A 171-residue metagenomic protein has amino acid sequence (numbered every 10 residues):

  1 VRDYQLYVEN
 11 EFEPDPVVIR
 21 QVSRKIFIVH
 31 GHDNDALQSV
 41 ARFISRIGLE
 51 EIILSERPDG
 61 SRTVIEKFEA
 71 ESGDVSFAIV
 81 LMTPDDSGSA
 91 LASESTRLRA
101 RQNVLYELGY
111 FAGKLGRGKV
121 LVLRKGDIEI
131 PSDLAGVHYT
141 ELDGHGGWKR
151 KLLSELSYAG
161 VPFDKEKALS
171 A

Functional and structural regions predicted by a protein language model:
V1-E9, A135: A composition-biased, non-transmembrane "mature-region" signal
Y7-V80, K114, L169-A171: Conserved N-terminal substructure of TIR/SEFIR domains
H32-N34, R124-I128: Short glycine-enriched loops at secondary-structure junctions
I65, R101-L108, G146-K149: Amphipathic alpha-helical transducer elements in NTP-driven molecular machines
S72-K119, R124-G126: Conserved beta-strand-loop-alpha-helix hinge of the TIR/SEFIR fold
I130-A171: C-terminal interaction surface of TIR/SEFIR-family domains
